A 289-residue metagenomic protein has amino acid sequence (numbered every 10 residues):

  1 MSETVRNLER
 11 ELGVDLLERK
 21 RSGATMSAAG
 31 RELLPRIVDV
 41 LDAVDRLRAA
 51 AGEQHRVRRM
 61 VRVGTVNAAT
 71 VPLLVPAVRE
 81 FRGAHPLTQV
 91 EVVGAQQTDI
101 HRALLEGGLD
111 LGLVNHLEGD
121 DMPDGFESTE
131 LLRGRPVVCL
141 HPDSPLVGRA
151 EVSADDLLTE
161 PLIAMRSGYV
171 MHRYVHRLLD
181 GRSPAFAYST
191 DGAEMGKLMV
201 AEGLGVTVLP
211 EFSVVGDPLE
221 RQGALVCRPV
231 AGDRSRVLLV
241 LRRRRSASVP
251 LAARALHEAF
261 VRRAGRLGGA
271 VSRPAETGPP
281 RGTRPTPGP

Functional and structural regions predicted by a protein language model:
T4-N7, A77: Residues within the DNA-recognition helix of helix-turn-helix
N7-M26: A short LG(V/I)-centered, amphipathic sequence patch enriched for acidic residue(s) preceding the LG motif
E11-L12, L33-H55: Alpha-helical linker/hinge and terminal dimerization helices associated with HTH transcriptional regulators
H55, G125-P136, L140-L162: Flexible hinge/capping segments at coil-to-helix
R58-D121: Central regulatory/effector-binding core of bacterial HTH transcription factors
T70, Q96-L109, N115, G168-V226: Hydrophobic hinge/microswitch elements
N115, P161-R182, V249-R273: Secondary-structure junction motif
D121-T129, G134, R149, E194-R245: Beta-alpha-beta core module
